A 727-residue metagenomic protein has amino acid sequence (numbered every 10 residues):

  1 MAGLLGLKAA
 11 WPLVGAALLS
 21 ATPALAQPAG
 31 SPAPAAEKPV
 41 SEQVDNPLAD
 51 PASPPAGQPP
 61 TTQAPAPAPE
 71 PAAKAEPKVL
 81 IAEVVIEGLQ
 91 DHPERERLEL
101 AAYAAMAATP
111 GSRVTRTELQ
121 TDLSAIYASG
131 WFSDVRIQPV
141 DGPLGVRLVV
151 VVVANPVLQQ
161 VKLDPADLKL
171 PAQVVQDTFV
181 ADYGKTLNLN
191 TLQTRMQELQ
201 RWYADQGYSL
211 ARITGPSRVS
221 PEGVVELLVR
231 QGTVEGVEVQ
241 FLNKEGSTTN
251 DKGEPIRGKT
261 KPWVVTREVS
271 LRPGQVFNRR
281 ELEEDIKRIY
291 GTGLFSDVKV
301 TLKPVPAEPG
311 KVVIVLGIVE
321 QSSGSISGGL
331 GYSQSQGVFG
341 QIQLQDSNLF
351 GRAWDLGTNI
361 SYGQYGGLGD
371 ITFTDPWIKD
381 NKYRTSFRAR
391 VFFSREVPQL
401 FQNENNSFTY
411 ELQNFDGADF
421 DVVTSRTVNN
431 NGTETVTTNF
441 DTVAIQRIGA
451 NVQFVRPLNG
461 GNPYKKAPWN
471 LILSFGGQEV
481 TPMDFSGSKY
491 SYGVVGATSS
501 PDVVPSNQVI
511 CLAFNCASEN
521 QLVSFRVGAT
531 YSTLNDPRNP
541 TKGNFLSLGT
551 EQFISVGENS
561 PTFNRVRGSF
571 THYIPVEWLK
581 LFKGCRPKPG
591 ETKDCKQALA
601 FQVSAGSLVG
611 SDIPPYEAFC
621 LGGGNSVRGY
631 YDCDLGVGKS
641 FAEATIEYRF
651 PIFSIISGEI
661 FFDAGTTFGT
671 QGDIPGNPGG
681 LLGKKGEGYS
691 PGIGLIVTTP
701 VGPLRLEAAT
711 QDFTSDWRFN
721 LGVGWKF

Functional and structural regions predicted by a protein language model:
M1-P12: Bacterial N-terminal signal peptides that target proteins for export
L4, Q27-Q334, Q343, G357-W377 (+6 more regions): Periplasmic polypeptide-binding modules associated with outer-membrane biogenesis and secretion
A21-P23: N-terminal signal peptide c-region/cleavage motif recognized by signal peptidases
Q90, L473, Q552-V556, T710-D712: A generic structural motif
D164, L168-D177, K185, N190 (+11 more regions): Gram-negative/organellar outer-membrane beta-barrel architecture
N381-K382, P537-T541, I696: Short glycine/proline-enriched loop/turn "hinge" motifs that connect secondary-structure elements and lie
S488-T670, P675-N677: C-terminal outer-membrane beta-barrel translocator/porin domains of Gram-negative envelope proteins and their
D673-F727: C-terminal beta-signal and terminal closure region of outer-membrane beta-barrel proteins
